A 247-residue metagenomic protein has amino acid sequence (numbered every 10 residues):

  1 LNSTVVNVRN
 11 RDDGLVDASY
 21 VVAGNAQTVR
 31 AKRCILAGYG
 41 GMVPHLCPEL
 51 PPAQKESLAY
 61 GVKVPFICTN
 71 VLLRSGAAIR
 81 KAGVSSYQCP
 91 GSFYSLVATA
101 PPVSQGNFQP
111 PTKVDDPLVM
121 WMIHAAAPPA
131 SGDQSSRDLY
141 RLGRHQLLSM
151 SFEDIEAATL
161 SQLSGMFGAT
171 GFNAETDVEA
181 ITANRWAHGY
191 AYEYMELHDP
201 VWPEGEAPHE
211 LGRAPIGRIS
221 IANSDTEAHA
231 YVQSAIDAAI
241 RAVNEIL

Functional and structural regions predicted by a protein language model:
L1-S3, M150-S151: Short beta-strand to alpha-helix junction loop
N2-G132: Mid-domain catalytic core of redox enzymes that form a hydrophobic substrate pocket/lid adjacent to a catalytic redox
L72, A78-L247: Conserved flavin/dinucleotide-binding core of flavoenzymes
